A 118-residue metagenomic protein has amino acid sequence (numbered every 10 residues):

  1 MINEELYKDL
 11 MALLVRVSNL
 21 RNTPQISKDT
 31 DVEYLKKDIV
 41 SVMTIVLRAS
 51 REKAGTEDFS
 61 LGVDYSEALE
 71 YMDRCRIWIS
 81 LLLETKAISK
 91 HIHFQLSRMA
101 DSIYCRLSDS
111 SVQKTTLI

Functional and structural regions predicted by a protein language model:
M1-I118: Amphipathic alpha-helical assembly/interaction segments
